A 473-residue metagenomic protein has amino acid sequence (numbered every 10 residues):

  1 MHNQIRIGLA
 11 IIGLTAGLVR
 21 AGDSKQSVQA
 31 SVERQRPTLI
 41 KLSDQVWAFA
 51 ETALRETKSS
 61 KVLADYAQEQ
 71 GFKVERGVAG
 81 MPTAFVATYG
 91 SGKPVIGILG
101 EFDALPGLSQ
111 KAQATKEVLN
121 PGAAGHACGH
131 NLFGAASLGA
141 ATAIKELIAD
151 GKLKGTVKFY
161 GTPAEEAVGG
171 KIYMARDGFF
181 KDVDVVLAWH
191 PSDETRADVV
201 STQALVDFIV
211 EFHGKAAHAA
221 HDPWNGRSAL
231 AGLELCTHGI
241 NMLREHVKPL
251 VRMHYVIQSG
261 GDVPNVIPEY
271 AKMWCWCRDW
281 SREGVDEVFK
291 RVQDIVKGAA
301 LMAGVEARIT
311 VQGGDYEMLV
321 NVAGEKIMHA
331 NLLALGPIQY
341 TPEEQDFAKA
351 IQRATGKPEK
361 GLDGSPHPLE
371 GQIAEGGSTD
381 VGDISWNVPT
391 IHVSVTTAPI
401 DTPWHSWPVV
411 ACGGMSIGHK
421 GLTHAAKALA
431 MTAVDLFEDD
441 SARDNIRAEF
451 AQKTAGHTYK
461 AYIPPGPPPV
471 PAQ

Functional and structural regions predicted by a protein language model:
M1-G8: Bacterial N-terminal signal peptides that target proteins for export
A10-A21, Q35: Hydrophobic h-region of N-terminal signal peptides that target proteins for export in Gram-negative bacteria
G22, E234-Q473: Metal-dependent amide/peptide-bond hydrolase catalytic core, centered on the "pita-bread" metallohydrolase fold
D23-H126, N131, A135-G155: Acidic/His- and Gly-rich active-site-bordering loop/insert found across diverse amide/peptide-bond hydrolases
V32-L39, S43, W47-A50, G71 (+6 more regions): Sec/Tat-exported extracytoplasmic proteins
V46, A87, I98, H130 (+9 more regions): Divalent metal-coordination and catalytic microenvironments
D103-K116, S201-E211, A398-S406: Acidic-glycine-rich active-site phosphate/pyrophosphate-binding loop
A114-G125, N131-L132, L147-P268, R278: Histidine/acidic-residue-rich, glycine-tolerant segments that coordinate divalent metal ions
